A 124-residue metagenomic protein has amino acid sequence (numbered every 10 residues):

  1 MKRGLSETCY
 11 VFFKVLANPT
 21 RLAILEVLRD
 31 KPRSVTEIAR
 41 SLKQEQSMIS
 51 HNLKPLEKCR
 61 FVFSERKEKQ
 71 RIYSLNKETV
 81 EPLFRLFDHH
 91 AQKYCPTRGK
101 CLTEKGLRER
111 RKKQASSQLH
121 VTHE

Functional and structural regions predicted by a protein language model:
M1-L5, V27-R33, E37-S41, Q46 (+2 more regions): C-terminal regulatory/oligomerization modules of transcriptional regulators
L5-T8, T20: N-terminal positioning helix adjacent to the helix-turn-helix/winged-helix DNA-binding module
K14-A17, E26-D30: Short, locally clustered residues in the helix-turn-helix/winged-helix DNA-binding domain
K14-T20, K77-E78: Short helix-coil-helix linker/hinge
L22-I24: Pre-recognition alpha-helix immediately N-terminal to the DNA-recognition helix within helix-turn-helix or winged-helix
N52: Residues within the DNA-recognition helix of helix-turn-helix
E57-E68, S74: Beta-hairpin "wing" of winged helix-turn-helix
